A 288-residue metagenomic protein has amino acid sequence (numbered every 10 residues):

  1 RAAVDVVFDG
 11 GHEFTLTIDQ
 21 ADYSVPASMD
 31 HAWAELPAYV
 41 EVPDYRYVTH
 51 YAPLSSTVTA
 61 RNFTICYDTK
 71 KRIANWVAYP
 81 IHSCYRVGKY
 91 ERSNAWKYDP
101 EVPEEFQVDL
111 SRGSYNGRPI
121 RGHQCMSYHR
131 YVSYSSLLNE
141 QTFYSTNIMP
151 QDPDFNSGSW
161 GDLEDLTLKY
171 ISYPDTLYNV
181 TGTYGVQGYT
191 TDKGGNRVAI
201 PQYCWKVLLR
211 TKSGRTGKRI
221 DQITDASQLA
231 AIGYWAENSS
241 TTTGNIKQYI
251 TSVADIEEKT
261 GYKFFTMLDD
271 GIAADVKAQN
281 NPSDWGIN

Functional and structural regions predicted by a protein language model:
R1-N288: Domain-level detector for secreted/extracellular nuclease and nuclease-toxin modules, and for the ENPP-like C-terminal
